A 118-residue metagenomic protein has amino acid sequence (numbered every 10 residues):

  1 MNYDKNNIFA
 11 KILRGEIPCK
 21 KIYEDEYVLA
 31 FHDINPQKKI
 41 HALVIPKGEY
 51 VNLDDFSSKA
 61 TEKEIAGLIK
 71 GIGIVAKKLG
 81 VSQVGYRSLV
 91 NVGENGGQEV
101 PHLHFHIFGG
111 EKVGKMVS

Functional and structural regions predicted by a protein language model:
M1-S118: HIT superfamily nucleotide-processing domains
